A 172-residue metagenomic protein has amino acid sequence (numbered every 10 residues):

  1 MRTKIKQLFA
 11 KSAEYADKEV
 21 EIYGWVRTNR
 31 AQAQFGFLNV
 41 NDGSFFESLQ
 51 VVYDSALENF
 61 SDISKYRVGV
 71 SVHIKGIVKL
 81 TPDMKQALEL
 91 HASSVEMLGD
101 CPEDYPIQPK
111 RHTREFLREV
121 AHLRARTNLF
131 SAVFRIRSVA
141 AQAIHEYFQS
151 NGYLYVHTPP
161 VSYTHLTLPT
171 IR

Functional and structural regions predicted by a protein language model:
M1-Y23, L98: OB-fold nucleic-acid-binding modules
E19, S71-H73: Residue-level marker of beta-strand positions
V20-I22, E47-V51, L88: Short beta-strand segments
W25, I77-V78: Short, surface-exposed secondary-structure boundary micro-motifs
N29-A31: Short solvent-exposed strand-capping/beta-turn motif centered on an Asx-Ser/Thr pair
F35-S55: OB-fold (S1/OB) nucleic-acid-binding surfaces
A56-S71, K79-T158: Extended, charge-rich, solvent-exposed interface segments
T164-T170: Conserved small/polar residues in nucleotide/adenosyl-binding loops
